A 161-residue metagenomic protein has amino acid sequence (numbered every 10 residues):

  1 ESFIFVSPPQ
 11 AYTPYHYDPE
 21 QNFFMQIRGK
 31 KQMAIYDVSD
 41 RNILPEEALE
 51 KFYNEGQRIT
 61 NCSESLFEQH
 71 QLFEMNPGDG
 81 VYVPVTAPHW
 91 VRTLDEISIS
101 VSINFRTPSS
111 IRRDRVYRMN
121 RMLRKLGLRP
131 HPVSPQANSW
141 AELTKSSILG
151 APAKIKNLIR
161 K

Functional and structural regions predicted by a protein language model:
E1-V6, F52-E55: Short, positively charged
F3-Y17, Y36-D40: Conserved short histidine dyad/triad with adjacent acidic residue
Y12-N22, E68-Q69: A short beta-loop-beta micro-motif enriched in histidine and acidic residues
H16-P19, Q26, Y36, T93-E96: Short glycine/proline-enriched turns and hinge-like loops at secondary-structure junctions
Q26-Y82, A87-P88: Double-stranded beta-helix
E46, D95-I111: A short hydrophobic beta-strand segment most commonly corresponding to one strand of the jelly-roll/cupin
L72-F73, T107-K161: Conserved double-stranded beta-helix
N76, A87-V101: Ligand-binding loop in jelly-roll beta-barrel domains
